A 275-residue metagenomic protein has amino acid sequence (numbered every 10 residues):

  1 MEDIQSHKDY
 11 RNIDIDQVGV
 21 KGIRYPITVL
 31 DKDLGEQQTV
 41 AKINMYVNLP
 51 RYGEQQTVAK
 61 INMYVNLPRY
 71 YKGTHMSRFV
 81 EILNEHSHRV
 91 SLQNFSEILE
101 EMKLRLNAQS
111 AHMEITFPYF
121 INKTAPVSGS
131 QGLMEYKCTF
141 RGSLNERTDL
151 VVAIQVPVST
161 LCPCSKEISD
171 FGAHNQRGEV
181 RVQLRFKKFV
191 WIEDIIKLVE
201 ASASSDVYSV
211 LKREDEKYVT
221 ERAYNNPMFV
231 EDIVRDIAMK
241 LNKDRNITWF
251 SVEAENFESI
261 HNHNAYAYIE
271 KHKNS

Functional and structural regions predicted by a protein language model:
M1-S275: N-terminal intrinsically disordered, cationic/polar leader segments that include organellar targeting peptides
